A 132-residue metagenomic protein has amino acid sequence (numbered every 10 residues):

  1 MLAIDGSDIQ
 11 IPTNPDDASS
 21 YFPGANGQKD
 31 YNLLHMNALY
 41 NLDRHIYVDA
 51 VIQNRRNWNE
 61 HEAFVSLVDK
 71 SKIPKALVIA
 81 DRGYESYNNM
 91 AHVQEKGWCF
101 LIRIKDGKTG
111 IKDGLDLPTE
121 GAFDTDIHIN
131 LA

Functional and structural regions predicted by a protein language model:
M1-A132: Conserved, well-structured functional cores that handle cations and Mg-NTP chemistry
